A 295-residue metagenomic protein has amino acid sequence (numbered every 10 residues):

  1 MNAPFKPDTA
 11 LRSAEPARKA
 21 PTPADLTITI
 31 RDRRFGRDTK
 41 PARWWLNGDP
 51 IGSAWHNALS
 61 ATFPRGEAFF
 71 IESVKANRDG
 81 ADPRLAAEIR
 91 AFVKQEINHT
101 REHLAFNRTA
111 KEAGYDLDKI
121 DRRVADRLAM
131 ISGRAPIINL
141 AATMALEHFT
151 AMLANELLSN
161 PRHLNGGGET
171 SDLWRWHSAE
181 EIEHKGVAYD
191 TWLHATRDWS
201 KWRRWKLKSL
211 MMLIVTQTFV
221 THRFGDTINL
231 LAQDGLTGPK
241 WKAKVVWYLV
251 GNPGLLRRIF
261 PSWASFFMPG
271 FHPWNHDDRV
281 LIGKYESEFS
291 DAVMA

Functional and structural regions predicted by a protein language model:
N2-A295: Non-heme di-metal
